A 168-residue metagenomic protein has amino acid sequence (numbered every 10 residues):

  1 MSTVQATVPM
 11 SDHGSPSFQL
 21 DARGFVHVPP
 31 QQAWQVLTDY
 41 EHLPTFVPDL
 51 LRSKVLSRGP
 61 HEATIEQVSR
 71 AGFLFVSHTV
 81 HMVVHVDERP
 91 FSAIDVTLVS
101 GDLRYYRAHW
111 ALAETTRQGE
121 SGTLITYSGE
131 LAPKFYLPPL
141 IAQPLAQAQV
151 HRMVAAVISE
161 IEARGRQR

Functional and structural regions predicted by a protein language model:
M1-H61, A156: Hydrophobic ligand-binding cavity/cleft-lining segments
T3-Q5, E66-R70, S128-A132: Generic short beta-strand segments
A6-V8, Q19-L20, L50-K54, V68 (+2 more regions): Short structured motifs
H13-P16, K54-S100, A155-R168: Glycine-rich portal/gate segments that line the openings of hydrophobic small-molecule binding cavities
S17-F25, E62-T64, H81, A93 (+2 more regions): Intrinsic-disorder/low-complexity, polar/charged segments enriched in Ser/Thr/Lys/Arg/Asp/Glu/Gln
D21-G24, S53-V55, V80-D87, R107-T115: Hydrophobic/aromatic beta-strand elements that line small-molecule binding cavities or substrate pockets in beta-rich
T97-A148: Beta-strand/loop substructures that line and gate deep hydrophobic ligand-binding cavities in soluble
L145-V157: Short, hydrophobic-biased amphipathic alpha-helical segments
